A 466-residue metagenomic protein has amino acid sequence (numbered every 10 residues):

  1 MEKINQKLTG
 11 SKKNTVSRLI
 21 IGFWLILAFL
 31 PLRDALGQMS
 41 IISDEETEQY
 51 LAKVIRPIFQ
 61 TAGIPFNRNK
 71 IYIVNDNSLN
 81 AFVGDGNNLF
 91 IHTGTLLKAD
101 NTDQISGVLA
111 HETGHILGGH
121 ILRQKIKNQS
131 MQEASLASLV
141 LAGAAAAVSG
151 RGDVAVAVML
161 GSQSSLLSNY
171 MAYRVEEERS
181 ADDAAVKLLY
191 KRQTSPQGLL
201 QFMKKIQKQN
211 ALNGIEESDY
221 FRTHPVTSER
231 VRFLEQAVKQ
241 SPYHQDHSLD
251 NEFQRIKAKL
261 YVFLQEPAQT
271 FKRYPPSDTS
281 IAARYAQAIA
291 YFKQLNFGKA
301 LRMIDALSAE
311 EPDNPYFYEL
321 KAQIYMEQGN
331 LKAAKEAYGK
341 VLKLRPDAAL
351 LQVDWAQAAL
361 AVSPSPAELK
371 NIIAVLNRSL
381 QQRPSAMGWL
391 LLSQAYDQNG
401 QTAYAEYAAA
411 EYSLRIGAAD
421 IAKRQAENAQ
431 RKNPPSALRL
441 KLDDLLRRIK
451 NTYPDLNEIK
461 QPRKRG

Functional and structural regions predicted by a protein language model:
A35-Q38, S43, Q49, I71 (+4 more regions): Extracytoplasmic and endomembrane cell-envelope/extracellular-matrix remodeling and assembly machinery
T113-S130, V148: Catalytic Zn2+-binding segment of zinc metalloproteases
I215, L331-K332, V362-L369, Q398-Y407 (+1 more regions): Alpha-helical linker/edge segments of TPR/alpha-solenoid repeat scaffolds and analogous pre-/post-domain helices
D278, P312, P346, R383-P384 (+3 more regions): Short coil turns that delineate tetratricopeptide repeat
A306-L307, K340-V341, R378-S379, Y412 (+1 more regions): Canonical positions in the second alpha-helix
Q398, R415-G466: Terminal, low-structured helical/coil segments at or just beyond the last alpha-helical repeat
